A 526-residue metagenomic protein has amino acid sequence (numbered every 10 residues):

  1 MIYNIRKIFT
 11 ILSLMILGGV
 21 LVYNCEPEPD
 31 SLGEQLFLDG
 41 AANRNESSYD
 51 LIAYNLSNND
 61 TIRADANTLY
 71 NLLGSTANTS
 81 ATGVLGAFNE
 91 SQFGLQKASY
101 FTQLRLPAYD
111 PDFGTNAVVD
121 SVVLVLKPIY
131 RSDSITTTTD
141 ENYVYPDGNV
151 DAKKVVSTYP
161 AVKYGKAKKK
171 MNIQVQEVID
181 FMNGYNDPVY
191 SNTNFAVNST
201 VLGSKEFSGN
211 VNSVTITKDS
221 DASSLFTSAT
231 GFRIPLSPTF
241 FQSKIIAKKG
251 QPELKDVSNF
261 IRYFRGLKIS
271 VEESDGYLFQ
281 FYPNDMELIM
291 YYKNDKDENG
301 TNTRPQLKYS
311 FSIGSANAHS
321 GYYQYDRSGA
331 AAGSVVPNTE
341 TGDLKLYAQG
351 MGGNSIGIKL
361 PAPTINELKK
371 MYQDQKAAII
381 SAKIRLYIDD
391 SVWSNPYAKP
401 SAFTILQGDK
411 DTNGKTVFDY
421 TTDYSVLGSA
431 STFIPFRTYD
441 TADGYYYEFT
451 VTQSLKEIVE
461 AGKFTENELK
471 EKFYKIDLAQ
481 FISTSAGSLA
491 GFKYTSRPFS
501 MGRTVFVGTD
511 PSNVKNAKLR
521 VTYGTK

Functional and structural regions predicted by a protein language model:
I2-K526: Secreted, disulfide-rich extracellular signaling modules
